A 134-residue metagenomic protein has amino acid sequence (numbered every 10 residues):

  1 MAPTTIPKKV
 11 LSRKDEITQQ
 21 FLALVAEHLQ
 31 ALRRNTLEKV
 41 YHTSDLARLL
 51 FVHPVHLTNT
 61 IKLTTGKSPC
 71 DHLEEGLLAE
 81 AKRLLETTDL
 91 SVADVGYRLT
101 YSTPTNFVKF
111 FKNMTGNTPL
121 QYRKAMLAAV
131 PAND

Functional and structural regions predicted by a protein language model:
M1-S44, R48-V55, T64, S68 (+3 more regions): Alpha-helical bundle regulatory/interaction domains
N35-T36, R83-T87: Short alpha-helical segment immediately N-terminal to, or the first helix within, an HTH/HTH-like DNA-binding domain
L57, N106-F107, F111: Short hydrophobic/aromatic patch on the recognition helix
I61, L73, F110-F111, R123: DNA major-groove recognition helix of helix-turn-helix
I61, T88-D89: Generic low-complexity, intrinsically disordered sequence content enriched in small uncharged/hydrophobic residues
D71-E74, L78: An amphipathic alpha-helix adjacent to DNA-recognition modules
A79, R83, L90-A93, Y97 (+1 more regions): A generic structural signal for well-ordered alpha-helical surface patches
Y101, F111-K112: Conserved acetyl-CoA-binding loop of GNAT-fold acetyltransferases
